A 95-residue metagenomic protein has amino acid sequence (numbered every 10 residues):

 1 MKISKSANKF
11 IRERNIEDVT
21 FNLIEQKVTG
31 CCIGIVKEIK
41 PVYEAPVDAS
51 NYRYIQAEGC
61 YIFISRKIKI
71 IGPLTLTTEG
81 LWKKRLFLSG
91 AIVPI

Functional and structural regions predicted by a protein language model:
M1-I95: Domain-level signature for proteins that mediate thiol-based redox and metal-cofactor handling
